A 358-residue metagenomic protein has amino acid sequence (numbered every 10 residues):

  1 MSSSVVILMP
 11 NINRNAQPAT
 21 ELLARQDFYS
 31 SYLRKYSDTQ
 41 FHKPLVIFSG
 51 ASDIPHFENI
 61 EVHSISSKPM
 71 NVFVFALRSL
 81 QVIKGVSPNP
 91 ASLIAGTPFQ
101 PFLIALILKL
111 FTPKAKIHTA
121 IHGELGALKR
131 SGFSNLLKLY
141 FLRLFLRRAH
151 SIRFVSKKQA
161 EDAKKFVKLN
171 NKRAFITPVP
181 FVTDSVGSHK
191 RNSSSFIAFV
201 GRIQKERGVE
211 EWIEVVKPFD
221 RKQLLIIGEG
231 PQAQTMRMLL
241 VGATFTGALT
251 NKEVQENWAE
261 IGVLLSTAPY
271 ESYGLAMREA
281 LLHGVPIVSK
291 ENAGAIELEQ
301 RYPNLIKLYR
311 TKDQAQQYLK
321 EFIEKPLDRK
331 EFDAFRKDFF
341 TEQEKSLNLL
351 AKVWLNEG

Functional and structural regions predicted by a protein language model:
M1-S52, E214-K217: N-terminal subdomain of nucleotide-sugar transferases
V6-L8, H189-R207, W212-L225: Conserved donor-binding/catalytic core segment of Leloir-type glycosyltransferases
T20-Q26, V74, G126-R148: Nucleotide-sugar donor phosphate/pyrophosphate-binding loop at the beta->alpha transition of glycosyltransferases
V46, H63, L142-R143, R147-G187 (+1 more regions): Donor nucleotide-sugar binding/catalytic pocket of nucleotide-sugar-dependent glycosyltransferases
A95-P101, I121: Short His-centered aromatic/hydrophobic patch
Q234-K252: Nucleotide-activated donor-binding/catalytic signature segment of Leloir-type glycosyltransferases, i.e., the conserved
P269: Aromatic "clamp/platform" in nucleotide-sugar-dependent glycosyltransferases that forms part of the donor/acceptor
R310-Q314, E324-G358: A charged, aromatic-enriched C-terminal amphipathic alpha-helix characteristic of glycosyltransferases across folds
